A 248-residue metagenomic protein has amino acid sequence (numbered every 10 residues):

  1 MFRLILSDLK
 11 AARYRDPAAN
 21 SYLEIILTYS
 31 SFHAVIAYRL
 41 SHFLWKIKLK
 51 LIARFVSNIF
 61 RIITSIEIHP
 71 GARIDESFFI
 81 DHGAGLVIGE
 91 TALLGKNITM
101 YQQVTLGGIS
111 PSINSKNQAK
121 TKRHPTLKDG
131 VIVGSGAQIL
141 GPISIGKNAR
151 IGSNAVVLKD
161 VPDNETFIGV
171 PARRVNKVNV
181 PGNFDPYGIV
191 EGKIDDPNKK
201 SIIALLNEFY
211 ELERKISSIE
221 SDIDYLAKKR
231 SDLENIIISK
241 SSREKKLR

Functional and structural regions predicted by a protein language model:
M1-I59, P181-R248: Terminal amphipathic alpha-helical/low-complexity segments used for targeting or macromolecular assembly
R61-V175: Structural signal for interior beta-strand "rungs" in well-ordered beta-sheet cores of soluble enzyme domains
V178: Glycine-rich ThDP/TPP pyrophosphate-binding loop and its adjacent helix/strand module within ThDP-dependent enzymes
